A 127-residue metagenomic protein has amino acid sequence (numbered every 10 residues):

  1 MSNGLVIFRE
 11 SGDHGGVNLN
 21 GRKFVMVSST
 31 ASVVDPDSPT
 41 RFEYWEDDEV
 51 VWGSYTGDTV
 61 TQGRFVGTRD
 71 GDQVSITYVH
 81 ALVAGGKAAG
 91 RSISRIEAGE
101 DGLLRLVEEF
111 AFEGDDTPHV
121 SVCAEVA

Functional and structural regions predicted by a protein language model:
L5-Y44, V74-A127: Beta-sheet ligand-binding and adhesion/scaffold domains
P39-T68: N-terminal glycine/threonine-rich, aromatic-flanked beta-hairpin/loop signature
D70-D72: Short acidic-glycine loop/turn motifs at beta-strand connectors
